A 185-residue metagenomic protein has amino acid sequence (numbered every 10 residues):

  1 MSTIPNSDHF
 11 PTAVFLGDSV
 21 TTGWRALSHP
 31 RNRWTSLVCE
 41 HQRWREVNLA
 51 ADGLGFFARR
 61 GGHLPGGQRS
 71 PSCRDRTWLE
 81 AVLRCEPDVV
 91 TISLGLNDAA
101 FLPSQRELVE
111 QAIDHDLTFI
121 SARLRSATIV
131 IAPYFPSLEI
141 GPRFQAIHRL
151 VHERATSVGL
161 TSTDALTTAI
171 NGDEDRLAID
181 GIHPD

Functional and structural regions predicted by a protein language model:
M1-V14: Membrane/wall-proximal cationic-aromatic binding patches
S2, V20, A26, F135-D185: Catalytic His-Asp segment of secreted/periplasmic serine-dependent ester chemistry enzymes
T12-V14, T22-Q111, Q145: Conserved SGNH/GDSL esterase-like catalytic core that processes O-acyl groups on lipids and polysaccharides
L16-G17, A132: Short hydrophobic segments within beta-strands
S36, L79, T118, R149-H152: Active-site phosphate/pyrophosphate- and oxyanion-stabilizing loops and adjacent acidic/basic residues in soluble
R45-V47, T128, G159-S162: Conserved beta-strand segments of alpha/beta enzyme cores
P87, R125-S126, T156: Proline-centered flexible-loop/turn and helix-kink motifs
S93-A99, L117-R149: Active-site segments of SGNH/GDSL-like serine hydrolases that catalyze O-acetyl group transfer/hydrolysis on lipids
